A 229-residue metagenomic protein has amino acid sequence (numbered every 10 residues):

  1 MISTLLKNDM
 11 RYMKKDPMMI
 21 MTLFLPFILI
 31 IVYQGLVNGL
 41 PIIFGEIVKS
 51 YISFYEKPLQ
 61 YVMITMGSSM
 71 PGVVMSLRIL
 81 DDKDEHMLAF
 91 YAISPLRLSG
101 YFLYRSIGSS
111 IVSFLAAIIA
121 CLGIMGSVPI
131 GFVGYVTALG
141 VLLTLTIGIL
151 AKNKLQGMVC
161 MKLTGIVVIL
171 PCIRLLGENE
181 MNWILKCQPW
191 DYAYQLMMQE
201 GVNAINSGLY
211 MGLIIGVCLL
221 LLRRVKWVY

Functional and structural regions predicted by a protein language model:
M1-I20: N-terminal Sec/SRP start-transfer signal
K15-I42, L59-G72, F114, C160-I173 (+1 more regions): Hydrophobic alpha-helical transmembrane segments of multi-pass membrane transport/permease proteins
G39-L40, E46-I52, P171-Y229: Terminal transmembrane helical anchor/hairpin motif
F54-A92, L98-S109, A116-I118, C160-L163: Hydrophobic alpha-helical transmembrane segments of multi-pass membrane transport proteins
Q60, S68-V73, M125-F132, G177-E178 (+1 more regions): Short alpha-helical transmembrane interface motifs in multi-pass membrane proteins
P71-M75, L142-I147, P189, C218-L221: Hydrophobic/aromatic residues in alpha-helical transmembrane segments
L98-Y135, L139, V217: Hydrophobic alpha-helical transmembrane segments that constitute the membrane-spanning cores of multi-pass membrane
F132-P171: A structural motif at transmembrane helix-loop-helix junctions in multipass membrane proteins
